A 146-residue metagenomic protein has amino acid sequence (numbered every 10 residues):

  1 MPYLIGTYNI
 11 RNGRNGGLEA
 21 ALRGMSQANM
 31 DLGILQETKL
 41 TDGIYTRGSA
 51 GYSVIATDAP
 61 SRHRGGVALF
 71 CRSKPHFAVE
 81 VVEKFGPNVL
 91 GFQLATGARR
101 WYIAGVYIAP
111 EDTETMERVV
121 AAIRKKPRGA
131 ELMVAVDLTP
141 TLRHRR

Functional and structural regions predicted by a protein language model:
M1-R146: A shared catalytic/ligand-binding motif for oxyanion handling
